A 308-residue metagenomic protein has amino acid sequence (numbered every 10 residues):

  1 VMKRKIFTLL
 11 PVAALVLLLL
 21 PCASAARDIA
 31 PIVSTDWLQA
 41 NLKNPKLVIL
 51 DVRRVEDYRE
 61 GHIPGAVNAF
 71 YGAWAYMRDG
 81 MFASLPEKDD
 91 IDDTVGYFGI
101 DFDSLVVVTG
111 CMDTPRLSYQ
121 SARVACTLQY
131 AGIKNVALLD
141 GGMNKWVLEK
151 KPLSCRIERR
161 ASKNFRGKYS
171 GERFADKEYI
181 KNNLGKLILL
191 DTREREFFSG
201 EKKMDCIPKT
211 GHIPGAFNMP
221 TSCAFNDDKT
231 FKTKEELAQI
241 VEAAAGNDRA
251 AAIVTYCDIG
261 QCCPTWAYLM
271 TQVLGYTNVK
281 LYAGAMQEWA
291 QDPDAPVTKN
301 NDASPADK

Functional and structural regions predicted by a protein language model:
M2-P11: Bacterial N-terminal signal peptides that target proteins for export
L10-P21: Bacterial N-terminal signal peptides
C22-A26: Sec/Tat signal peptide C-region and signal peptidase I cleavage site
R27-D103, C111, K181-A250: Positively charged, proline/Ser/Thr-rich regional signature most characteristic of the Rhodanese/CDC25-like
R27-D28, A40, N144-P214, D294-K308: Active-site neighborhoods of enzymes that stabilize oxyanions during catalysis
V67, E235, L274-A306: Extended hydrophobic/aromatic segments used for targeting, binding, or gating
L85-Y179, K202, G211, D258 (+2 more regions): Thiolate-centered catalytic microenvironments shared by cysteine-dependent enzyme domains
T233-Y276: Extracellular low-complexity, Gly/Ser/Thr-rich intrinsically disordered linkers and protease-sensitive activation/hinge
